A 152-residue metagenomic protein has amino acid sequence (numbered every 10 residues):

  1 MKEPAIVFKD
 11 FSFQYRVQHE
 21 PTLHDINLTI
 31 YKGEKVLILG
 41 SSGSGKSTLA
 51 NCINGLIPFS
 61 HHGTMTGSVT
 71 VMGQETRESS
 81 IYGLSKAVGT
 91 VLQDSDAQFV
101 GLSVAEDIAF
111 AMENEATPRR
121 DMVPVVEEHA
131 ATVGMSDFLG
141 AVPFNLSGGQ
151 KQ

Functional and structural regions predicted by a protein language model:
M1-F8, F13-D25, I57-H62, E78-S80: A short, flexible loop at the N-terminus of ABC-type nucleotide-binding domains that lies
I30-K32, G83: Conserved hydrophobic segment flanking the Walker A/P-loop of ABC-type ATPase nucleotide-binding domains
L39-S42: The feature captures the beta-strand-to-loop junction immediately N-terminal to the Walker
N54, D96, L102-E113, V123 (+2 more regions): Short helical segment in ABC ATPase nucleotide-binding domains corresponding to the A-loop/adjacent helical element
H62-Q74: Conserved ABC transporter NBD signature motif
G73, R120-F138: Conserved ABC ATPase "signature" region
Q74-G89: ABC ATPase NBD coupling module
V142-L146, Q150: Conserved ABC ATPase signature
